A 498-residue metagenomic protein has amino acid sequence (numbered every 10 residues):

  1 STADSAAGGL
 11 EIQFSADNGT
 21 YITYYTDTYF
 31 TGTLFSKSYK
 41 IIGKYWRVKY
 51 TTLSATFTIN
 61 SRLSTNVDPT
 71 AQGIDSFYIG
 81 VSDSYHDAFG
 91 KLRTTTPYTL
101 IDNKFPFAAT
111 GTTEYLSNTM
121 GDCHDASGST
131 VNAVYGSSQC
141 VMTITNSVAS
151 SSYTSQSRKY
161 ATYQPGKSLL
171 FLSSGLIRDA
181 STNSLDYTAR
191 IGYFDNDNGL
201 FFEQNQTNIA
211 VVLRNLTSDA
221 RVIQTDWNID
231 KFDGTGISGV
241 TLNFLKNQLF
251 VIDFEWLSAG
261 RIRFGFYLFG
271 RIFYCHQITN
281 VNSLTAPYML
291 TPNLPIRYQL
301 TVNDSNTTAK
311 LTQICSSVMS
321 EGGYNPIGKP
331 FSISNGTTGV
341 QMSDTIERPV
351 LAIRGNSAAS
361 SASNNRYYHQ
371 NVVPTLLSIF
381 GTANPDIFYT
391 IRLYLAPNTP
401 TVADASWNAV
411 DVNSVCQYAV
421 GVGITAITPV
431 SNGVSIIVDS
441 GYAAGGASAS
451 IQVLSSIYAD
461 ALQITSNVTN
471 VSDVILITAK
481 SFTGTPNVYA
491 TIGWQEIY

Functional and structural regions predicted by a protein language model:
S1, K40-T58, L290-T301, T375-L377 (+1 more regions): Noncatalytic modules at the cell exterior or secretory-pathway interfaces, chiefly beta-strand-rich lectin/adhesion
Q13-A16: Conserved Ser/Thr-centered positions that define the repeating blades of beta-propeller domains
L53-Y78, T182-Q206, R271-Y274, N470-S472 (+1 more regions): C-terminal interaction-tip segments
G80-K104, V281-P349: Ligand-recognition surfaces built from glycine- and aromatic
V131-S151: Short carbohydrate-recognition loop motifs
I144-V222, Y368-H369, S378-D386, R392-W407: Secretory/extracellular carbohydrate-interaction modules and structurally similar beta-sandwich "look-alikes"
Y187-N247, S431-G445, V453: Glycine-aromatic-enriched beta-strand/loop faces of beta-sandwich-type recognition domains, especially lectin-like
L245-I262, Y267-F269: Localized edge beta-strand/strand-to-loop motifs within extracellular or lumenal beta-rich domains
